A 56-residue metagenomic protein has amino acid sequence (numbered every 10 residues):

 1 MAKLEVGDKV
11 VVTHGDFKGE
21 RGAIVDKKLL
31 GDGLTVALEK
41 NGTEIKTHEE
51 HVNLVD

Functional and structural regions predicted by a protein language model:
A2-D56: Basic/aromatic-rich interaction segments and small domains that mediate binding to polyanionic partners
